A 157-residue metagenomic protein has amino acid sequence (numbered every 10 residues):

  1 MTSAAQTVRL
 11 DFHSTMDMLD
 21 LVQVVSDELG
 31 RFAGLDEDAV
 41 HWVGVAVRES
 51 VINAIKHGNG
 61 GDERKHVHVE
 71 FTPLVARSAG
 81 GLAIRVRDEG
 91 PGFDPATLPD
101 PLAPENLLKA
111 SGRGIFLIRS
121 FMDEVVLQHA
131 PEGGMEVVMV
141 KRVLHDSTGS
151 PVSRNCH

Functional and structural regions predicted by a protein language model:
M1-R9, I55-H157: Conserved beta-strand-loop-beta-strand hairpin that lines the nucleotide-binding pocket of ATP/GTP-utilizing enzymes
S3-D38: Helix-loop-beta hinge of the Bergerat
D20, G44, R119: A cross-family signal for key residues in well-ordered alpha-helices that form functional helical elements
S26-R48, L107-A110: Conserved short strand/loop->alpha-helix "switch" segment adjacent to the catalytic nucleotide/phosphoryl-transfer site
D38-R64: Conserved ATP-binding N-box helix of the HATPase_c
